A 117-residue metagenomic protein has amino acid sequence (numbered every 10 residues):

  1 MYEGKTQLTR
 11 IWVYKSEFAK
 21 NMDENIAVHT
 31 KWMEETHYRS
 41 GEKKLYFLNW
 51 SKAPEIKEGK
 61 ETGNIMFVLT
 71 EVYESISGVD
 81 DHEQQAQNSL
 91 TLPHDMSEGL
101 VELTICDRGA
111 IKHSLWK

Functional and structural regions predicted by a protein language model:
M1, K60-E61, H94-M96: Sterically constrained small-residue positions within well-ordered secondary structures of folded domains
M1-G4, D23-E24: Short, low-complexity N-terminal intrinsically disordered segments enriched in polar/charged residues
T6-Y14, F47-A86: Short, well-ordered beta-strand segments in beta-rich or mixed alpha/beta enzyme and ligand-binding folds
F18-W50, A86-P93: Short amphipathic alpha-helical segments
H29, D81-H82, H113: Histidine-centered active-site/metal-ligand motif
M33-V68, V101-A110: Short, glycine- and small/hydrophobic-rich beta-strand elements in well-ordered beta-sheets
Q87-I105: Outer-membrane beta-barrel domain signature
A110-K117: Short, low-order "capping/linker" segments at domain edges
